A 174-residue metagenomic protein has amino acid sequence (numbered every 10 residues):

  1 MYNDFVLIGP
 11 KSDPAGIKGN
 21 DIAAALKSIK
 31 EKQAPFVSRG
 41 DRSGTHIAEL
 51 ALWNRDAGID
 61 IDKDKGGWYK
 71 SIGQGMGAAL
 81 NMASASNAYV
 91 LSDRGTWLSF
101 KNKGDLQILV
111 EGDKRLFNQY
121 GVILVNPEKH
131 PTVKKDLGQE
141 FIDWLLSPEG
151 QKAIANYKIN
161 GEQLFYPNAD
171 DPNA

Functional and structural regions predicted by a protein language model:
M1-N3: Short beta-strand-centered segments that line the small-molecule binding cleft or hinge of alpha/beta clamshell
L7: Serine endopeptidase catalytic core focused on the charge-relay Asp
P10-A174: Exported/periplasmic ABC-transporter solute-binding proteins
